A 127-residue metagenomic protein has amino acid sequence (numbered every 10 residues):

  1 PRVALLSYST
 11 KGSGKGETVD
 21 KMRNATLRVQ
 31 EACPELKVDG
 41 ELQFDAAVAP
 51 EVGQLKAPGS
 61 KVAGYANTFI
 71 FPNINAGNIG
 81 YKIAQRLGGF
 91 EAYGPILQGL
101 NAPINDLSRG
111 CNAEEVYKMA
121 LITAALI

Functional and structural regions predicted by a protein language model:
P1-A4, S9: Structured, hydrophobic secondary-structure cores that serve as assembly/anchoring elements
P1-R2, G14-E17, K37-G40, G80-K82 (+1 more regions): Extended hydrophobic-aromatic, low-complexity segments
Y8-T68: Active-site rim loops that border cofactor/substrate pockets in soluble metabolic enzymes
T10-K11, I74-G77: Short glycine-rich anion-binding loops that position phosphate/pyrophosphate groups of nucleotides and phosphorylated
L42, N73-I74: Alpha-helix N-cap/helix-start capping motif
S60-K61, N67, A76, Y81-I127: Internal helix-turn-beta structural module
